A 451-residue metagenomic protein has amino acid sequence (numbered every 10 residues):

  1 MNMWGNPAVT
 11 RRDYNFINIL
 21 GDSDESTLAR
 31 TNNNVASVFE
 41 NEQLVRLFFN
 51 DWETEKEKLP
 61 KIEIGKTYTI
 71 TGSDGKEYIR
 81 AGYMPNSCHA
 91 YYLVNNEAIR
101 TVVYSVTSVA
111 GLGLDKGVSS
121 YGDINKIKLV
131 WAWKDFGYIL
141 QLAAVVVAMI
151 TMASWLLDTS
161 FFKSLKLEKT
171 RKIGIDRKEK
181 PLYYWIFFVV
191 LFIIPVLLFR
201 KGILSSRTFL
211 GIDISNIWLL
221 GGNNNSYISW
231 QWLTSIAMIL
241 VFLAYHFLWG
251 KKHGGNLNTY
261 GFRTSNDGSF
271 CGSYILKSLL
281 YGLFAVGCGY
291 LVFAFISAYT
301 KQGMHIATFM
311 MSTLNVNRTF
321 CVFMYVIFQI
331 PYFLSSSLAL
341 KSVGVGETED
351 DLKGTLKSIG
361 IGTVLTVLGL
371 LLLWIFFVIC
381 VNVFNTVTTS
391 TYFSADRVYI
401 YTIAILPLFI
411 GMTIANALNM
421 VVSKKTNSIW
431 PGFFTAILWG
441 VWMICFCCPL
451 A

Functional and structural regions predicted by a protein language model:
M1-W131: Soluble extramembrane regions of membrane proteins in the secretory/endomembrane system
D13, D22-D24, D51, D74 (+9 more regions): Acidic-enriched, low-complexity/disordered segments with a strong bias for Aspartate over Glutamate
T54, K58, T71-K76, L114 (+8 more regions): Polar low-complexity intrinsically disordered regions
K56, A153-L156, S160, F295 (+1 more regions): Structural signature of transmembrane alpha-helix termini at the membrane-water interface
Y121-V130, L167-R177, S265: Cytosolic juxtamembrane amphipathic/interface segments immediately preceding and feeding into a transmembrane helix
K128-A143: Juxtamembrane/start-of-transmembrane alpha-helix segments at the extracytoplasmic/lumenal side of membrane anchors
A143-V190: Juxtamembrane interface at the cytosolic side of transmembrane helices
I186-A451: Alpha-helical transmembrane segments of integral membrane proteins
